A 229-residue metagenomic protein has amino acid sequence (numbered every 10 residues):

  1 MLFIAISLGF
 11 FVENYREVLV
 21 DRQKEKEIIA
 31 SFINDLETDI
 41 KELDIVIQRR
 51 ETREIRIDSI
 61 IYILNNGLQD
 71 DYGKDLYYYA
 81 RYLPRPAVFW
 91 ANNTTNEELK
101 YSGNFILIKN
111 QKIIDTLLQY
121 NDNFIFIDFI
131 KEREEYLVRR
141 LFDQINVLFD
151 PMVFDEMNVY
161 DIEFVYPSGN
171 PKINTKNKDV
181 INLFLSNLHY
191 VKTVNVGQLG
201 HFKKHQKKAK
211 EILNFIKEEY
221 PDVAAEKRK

Functional and structural regions predicted by a protein language model:
M1-L19: Membrane-embedded hydrophobic alpha-helical segments
N14-K229: Long, hydrophobic alpha-helical segments that serve as membrane-spanning/inserting helices
